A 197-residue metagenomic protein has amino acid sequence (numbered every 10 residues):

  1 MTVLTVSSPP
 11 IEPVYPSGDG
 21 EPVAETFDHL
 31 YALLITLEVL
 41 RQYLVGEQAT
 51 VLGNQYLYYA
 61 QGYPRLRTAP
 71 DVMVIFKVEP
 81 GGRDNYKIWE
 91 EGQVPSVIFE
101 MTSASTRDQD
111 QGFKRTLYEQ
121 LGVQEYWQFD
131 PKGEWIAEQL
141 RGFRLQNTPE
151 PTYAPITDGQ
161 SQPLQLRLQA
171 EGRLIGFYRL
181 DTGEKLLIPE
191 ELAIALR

Functional and structural regions predicted by a protein language model:
M1-E25, E38-V39, L57-P70, K77-V97 (+2 more regions): C-terminal interaction segment
E25, H29-L40, Q48-T50: A structured, charge-rich N-terminal accessory region that forms the first stable segment of a protein and links
Y43-Q48, L66: Short, solvent-exposed loop/edge-beta patches enriched in aromatic
E47-A60: A short acidic/basic microdomain associated with nuclease active sites
V51, V72-V74: Generic preference for hydrophobic
V51-L52, W127-D130: A structural signal for short, well-ordered beta-strand segments and their strand-loop junctions that often border
Q124: Short acidic/polar active-site loop segments enriched in Thr and Asp
